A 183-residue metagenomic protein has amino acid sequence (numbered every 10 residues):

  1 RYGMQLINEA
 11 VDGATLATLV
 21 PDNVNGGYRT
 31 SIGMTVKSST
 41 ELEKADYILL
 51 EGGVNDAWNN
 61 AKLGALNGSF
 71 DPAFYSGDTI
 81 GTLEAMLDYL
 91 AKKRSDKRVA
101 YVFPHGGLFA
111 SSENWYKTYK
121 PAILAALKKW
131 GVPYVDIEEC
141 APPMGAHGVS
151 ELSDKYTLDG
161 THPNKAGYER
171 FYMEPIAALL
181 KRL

Functional and structural regions predicted by a protein language model:
R1-A73: Conserved SGNH/GDSL esterase-like catalytic core that processes O-acyl groups on lipids and polysaccharides
Q5-I7, R98, G131-P133: Conserved beta-strand segments of alpha/beta enzyme cores
G27, N67-D78, S111-T118: Alpha-helix N-cap and loop-to-helix initiation/capping positions
T35, T79-M86, Y119-I123: A general structural detector for well-ordered alpha-helical segments in enzyme core domains, enriched
S38-S39, A85-K93, E174, A178: A generic secondary-structure signal
E51-N55, L87-P121: Active-site segments of SGNH/GDSL-like serine hydrolases that catalyze O-acetyl group transfer/hydrolysis on lipids
P104-L183: Catalytic His-Asp segment of secreted/periplasmic serine-dependent ester chemistry enzymes
